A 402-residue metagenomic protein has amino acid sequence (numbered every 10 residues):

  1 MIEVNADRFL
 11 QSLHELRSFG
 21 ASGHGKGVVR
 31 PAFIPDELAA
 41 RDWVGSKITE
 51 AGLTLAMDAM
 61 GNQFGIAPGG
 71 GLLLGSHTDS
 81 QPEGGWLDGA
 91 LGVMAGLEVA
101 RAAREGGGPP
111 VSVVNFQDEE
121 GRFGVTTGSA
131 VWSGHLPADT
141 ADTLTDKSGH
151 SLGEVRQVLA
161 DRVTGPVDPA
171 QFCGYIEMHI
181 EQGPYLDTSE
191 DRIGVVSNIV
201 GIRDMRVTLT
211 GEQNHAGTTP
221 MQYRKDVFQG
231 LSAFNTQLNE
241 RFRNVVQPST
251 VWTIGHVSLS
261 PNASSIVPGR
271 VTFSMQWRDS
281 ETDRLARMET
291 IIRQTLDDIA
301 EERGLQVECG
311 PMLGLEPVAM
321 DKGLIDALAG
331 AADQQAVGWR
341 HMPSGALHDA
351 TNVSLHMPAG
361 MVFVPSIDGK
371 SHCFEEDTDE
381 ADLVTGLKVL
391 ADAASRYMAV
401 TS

Functional and structural regions predicted by a protein language model:
I2-I34, Q117: N-terminal capping segment at the start of a domain
E3-A6, S18-F19, S151-S197, T236-R243 (+2 more regions): Active-site-adjacent substrate-binding region of metalloamidase/peptidase-like peptide-processing proteins
E15-S22, G75-S76, G338-V389, Y397: Zn-dependent metallopeptidase/amidohydrolase metal-coordination segment
S22-A67: A non-catalytic alpha/beta surface segment that caps or lines the substrate-entry region of metallo-dependent hydrolase
V29-F33, T253-N262, S274-Q276, S280 (+2 more regions): A short beta-alpha structural unit
A51, A59, Q63-L87: Catalytic-core environment of secreted peptidases
A56-D58, P110, P166-V167, T218 (+4 more regions): Flexible, glycine/charged-enriched surface loops at secondary-structure junctions
D79, D118-T282: Midchain, well-structured core segments that form catalytic/ion-binding scaffolds
